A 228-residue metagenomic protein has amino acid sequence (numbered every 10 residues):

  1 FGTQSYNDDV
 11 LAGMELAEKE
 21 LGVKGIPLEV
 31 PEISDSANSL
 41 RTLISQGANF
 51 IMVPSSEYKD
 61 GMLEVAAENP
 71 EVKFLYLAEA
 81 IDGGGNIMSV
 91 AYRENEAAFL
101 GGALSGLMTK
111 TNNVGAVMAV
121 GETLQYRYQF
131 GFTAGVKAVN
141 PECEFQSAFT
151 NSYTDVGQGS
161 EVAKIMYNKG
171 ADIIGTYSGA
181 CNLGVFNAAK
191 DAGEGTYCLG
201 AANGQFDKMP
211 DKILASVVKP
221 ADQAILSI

Functional and structural regions predicted by a protein language model:
F1-I228: A residue-level marker of the well-folded mature domains of exported/periplasmic proteins
